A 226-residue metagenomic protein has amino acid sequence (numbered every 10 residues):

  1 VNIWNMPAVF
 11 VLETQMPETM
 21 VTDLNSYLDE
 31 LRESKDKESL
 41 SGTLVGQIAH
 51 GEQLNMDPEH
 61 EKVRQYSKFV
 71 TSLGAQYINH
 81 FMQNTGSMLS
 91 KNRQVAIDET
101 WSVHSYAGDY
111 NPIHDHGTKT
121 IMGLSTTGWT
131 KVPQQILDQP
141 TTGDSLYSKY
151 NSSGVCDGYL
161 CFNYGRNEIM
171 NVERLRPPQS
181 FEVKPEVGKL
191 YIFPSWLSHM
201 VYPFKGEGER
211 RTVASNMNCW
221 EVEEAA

Functional and structural regions predicted by a protein language model:
V1-N92, G108-P112, G154-C156: Non-heme Fe(II)/2-oxoglutarate
T85-V95, D138-D144: Short acidic alpha-helical/loop segments enriched in Asp/Glu that coordinate divalent cations
Q94-H104: A short glycine-rich, His/Asp/Glu-containing loop-to-beta-strand
V103-L190, Y202, E223: Catalytic core of non-heme Fe(II) oxygenases with the double-stranded beta-helix
S125-G128, E207-E223: A short hydrophobic beta-strand segment most commonly corresponding to one strand of the jelly-roll/cupin
N167, L197-H199, N218-W220: Short, solvent-exposed loop/turn segments at secondary-structure junctions
I192-W196: Short, proline-centered helix/strand-breaking motifs
